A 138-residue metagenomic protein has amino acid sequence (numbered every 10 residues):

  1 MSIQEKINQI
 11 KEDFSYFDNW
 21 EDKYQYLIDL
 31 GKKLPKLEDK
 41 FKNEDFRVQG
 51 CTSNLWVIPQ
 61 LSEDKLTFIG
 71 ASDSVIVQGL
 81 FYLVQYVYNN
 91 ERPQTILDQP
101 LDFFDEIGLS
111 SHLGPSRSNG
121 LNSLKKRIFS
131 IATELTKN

Functional and structural regions predicted by a protein language model:
M1-S2, I69: Short acidic N-proximal helix/loop "leader" segments that mark the beginning of a domain or an inter-domain linker
I3-N54, Q60-K65, F104-N138: N-terminal intrinsically disordered, cationic/polar leader segments that include organellar targeting peptides
E12, Y82-L83: Positions in alpha-helical segments
D45-T52, F68-S72, Q94-Q99: Solvent-exposed interaction patches of small proteins and small membrane subunits
Q60-S74, Q85-N89: Conserved interaction-surface patches within small, structured recognition/assembly domains
I76-Y82: Short Cys/His-based metal-binding microdomains
N90-I107: Glycine-rich phosphate/pyrophosphate-binding loops and their adjacent beta-strand/loop elements at enzyme active sites
